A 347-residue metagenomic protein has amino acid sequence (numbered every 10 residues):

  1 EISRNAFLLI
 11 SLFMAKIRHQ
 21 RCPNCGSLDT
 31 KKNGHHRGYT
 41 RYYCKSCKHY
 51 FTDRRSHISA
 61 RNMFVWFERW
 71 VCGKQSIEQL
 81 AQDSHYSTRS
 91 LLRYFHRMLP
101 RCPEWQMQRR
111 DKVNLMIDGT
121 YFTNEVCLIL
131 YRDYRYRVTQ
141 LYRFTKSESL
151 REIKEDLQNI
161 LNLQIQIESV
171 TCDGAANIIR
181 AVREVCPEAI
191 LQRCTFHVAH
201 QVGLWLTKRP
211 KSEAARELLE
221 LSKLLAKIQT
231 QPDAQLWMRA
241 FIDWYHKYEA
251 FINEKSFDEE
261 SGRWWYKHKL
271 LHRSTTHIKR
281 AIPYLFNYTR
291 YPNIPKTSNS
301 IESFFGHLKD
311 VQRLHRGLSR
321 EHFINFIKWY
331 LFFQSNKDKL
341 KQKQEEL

Functional and structural regions predicted by a protein language model:
I2-L9, P23-K31: Short Cys/His-rich Zn2+-coordinating modules
L9-H19, N33-G38: Short, flexible, mixed-charge glycine/proline-rich loop motifs that serve as phosphate/nucleic-acid-contacting
R21, K45, R132-Y134: A generic structural motif
G26, K31, H36-L115, G119-V126 (+1 more regions): Short, positively charged, Gly/Tyr-enriched micro-motifs that form contact patches at catalytic or ligand/partner
R41, T52-R55, M63, I165 (+3 more regions): Acidic/histidine-rich catalytic cores and adjacent linkers of DNA breakage/strand-transfer/modification proteins
Y86-E188, A281, S300: RNase H-like nuclease fold core
D173-A176, A181-E220: Conserved beta-strand -> loop -> alpha-helix junction used to position metal-binding or nucleic-acid-contacting
